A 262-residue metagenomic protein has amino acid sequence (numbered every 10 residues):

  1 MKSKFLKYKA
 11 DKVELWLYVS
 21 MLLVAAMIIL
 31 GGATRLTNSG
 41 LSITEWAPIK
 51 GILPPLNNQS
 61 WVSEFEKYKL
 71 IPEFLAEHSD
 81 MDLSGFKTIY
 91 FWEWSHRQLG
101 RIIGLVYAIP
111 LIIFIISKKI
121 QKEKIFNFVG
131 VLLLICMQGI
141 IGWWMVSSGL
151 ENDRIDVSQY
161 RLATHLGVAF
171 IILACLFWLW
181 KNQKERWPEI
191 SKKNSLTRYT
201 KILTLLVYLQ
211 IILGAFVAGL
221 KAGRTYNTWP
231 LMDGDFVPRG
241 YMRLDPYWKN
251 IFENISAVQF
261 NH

Functional and structural regions predicted by a protein language model:
M1-N261: Polytopic transmembrane helical bundles with strong interfacial aromatic enrichment
